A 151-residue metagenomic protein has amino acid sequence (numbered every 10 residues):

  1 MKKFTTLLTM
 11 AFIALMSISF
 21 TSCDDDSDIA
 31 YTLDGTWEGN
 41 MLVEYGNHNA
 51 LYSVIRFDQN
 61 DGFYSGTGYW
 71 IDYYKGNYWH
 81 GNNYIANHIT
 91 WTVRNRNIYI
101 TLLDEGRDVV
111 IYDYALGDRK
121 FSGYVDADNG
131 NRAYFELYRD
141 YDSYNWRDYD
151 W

Functional and structural regions predicted by a protein language model:
M1-S22: Sec-dependent bacterial lipoprotein signal peptides
M16-M41, R139-W151: Bacterial Sec-dependent N-terminal signal peptides
T32-Y52, R56: Post-signal peptide N-terminal segment of mature Sec-exported envelope proteins
G39, F63-D72, I98-L102, R119-A127: Short hydrophobic/aromatic-rich beta-strand segments that constitute the beta-sheet cores of beta-sandwich/beta-barrel
E44-Y45, Y69-Y78, L103-R107, D126-G130: Short, solvent-exposed aromatic-acidic interface loops
H48-N97: N-terminal glycine/threonine-rich, aromatic-flanked beta-hairpin/loop signature
N82-N97, K120, Y124-W151: Edge beta-strand at a domain terminus
N95-D118: Acidic, glycine-rich flexible loop segments
